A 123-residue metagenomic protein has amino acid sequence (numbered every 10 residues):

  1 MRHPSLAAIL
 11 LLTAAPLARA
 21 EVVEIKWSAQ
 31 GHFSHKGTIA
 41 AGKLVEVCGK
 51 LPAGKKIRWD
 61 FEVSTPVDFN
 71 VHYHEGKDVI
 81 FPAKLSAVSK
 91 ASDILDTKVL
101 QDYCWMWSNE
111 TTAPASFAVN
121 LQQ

Functional and structural regions predicted by a protein language model:
M1-L6: Bacterial N-terminal signal peptides that target proteins for export
A14-A15: N-terminal signal peptide c-region/cleavage motif recognized by signal peptidases
A20-Q123: Acidic, Ser/Thr/Pro
